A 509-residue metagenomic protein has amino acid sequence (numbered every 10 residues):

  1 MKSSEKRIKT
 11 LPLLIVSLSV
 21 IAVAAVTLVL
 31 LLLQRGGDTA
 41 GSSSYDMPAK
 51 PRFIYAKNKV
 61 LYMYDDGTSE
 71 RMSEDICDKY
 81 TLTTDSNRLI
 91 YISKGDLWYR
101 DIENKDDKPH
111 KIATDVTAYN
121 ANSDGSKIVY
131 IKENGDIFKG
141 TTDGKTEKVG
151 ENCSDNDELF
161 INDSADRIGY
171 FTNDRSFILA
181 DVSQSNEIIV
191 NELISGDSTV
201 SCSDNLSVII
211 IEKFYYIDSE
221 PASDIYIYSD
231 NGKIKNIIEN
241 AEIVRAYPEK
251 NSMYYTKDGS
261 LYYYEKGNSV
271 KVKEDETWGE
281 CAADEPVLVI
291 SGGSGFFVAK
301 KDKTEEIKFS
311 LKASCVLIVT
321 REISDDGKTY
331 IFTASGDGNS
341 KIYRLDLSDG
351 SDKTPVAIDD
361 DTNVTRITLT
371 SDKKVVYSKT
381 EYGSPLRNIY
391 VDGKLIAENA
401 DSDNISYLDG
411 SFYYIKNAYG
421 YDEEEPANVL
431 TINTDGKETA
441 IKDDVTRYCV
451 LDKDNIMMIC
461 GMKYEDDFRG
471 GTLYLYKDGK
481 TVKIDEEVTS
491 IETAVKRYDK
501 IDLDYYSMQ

Functional and structural regions predicted by a protein language model:
M1-L11: N-terminal Lys/Arg-rich, disordered targeting/topogenic segments
T10-Q509: Sequence signature of WD/YWTD-type beta-propeller architectures
